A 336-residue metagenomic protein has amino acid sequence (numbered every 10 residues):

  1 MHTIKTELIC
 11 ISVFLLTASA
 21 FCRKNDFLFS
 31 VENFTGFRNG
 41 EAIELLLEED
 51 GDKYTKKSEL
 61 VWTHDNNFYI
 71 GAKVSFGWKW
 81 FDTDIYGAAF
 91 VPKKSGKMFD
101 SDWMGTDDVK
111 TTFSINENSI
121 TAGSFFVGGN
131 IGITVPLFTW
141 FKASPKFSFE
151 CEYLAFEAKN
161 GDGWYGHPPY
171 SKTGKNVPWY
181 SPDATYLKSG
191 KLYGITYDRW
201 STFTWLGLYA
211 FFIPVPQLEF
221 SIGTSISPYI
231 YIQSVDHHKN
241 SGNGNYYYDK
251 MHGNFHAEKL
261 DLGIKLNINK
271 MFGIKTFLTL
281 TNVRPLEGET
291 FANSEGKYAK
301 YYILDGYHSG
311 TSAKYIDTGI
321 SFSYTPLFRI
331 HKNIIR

Functional and structural regions predicted by a protein language model:
M1-L28, L327-R336: Cleavable N-terminal export/targeting peptides
F29-N39, F76, I85-V91, P145-Y153 (+3 more regions): Transmembrane beta-barrel strands of outer-membrane/channel proteins
G40-N67, A89-V127, E152-F203, S227-D261 (+1 more regions): Extracellular/periplasm-exposed beta-strand and loop segments of Gram-negative cell-envelope proteins, dominated by
G71-S75, G128-G132, G207-Y209, D261-N267 (+1 more regions): Outer-membrane beta-barrel architecture
W80-I85, F138-A143, P216-F220, L266-T276 (+1 more regions): Repeated loop/turn-to-beta-strand initiation elements of outer-membrane beta-barrel proteins
I133, L137-K159: Internal, conserved structured core segments that host functional sites
T202-V215, E219-S234: Long, positively charged binding patches that form subdomain-scale interaction surfaces for polyanionic ligands
S312-R336: Outer-membrane beta-barrel "beta-signal"
